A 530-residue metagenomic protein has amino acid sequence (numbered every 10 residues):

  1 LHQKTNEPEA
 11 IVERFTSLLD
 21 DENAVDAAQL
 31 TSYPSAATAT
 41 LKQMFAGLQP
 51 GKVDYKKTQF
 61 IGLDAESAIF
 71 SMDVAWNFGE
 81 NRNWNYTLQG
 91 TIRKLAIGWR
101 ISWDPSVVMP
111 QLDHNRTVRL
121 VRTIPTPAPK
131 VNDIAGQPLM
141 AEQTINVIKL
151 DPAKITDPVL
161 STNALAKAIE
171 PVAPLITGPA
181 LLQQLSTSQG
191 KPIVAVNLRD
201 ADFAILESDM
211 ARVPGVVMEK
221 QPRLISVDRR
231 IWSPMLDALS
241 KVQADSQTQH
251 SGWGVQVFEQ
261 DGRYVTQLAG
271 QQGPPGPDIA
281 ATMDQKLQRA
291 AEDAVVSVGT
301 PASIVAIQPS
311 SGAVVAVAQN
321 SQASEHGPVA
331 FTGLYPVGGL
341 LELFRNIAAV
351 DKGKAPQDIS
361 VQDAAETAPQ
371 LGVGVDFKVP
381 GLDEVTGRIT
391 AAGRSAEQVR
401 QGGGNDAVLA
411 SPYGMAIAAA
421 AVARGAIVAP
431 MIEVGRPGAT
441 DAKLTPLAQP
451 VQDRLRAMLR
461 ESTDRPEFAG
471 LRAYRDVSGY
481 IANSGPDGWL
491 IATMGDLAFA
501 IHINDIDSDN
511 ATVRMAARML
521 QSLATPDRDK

Functional and structural regions predicted by a protein language model:
L1-S17: Short, low-complexity N-terminal intrinsically disordered segments enriched in polar/charged residues
T5-P8, A65-S67, N85, V121-P125 (+14 more regions): Solvent-exposed, acidic/flexible segments
N6, A10, A24-S71: Short solvent-exposed beta->alpha transition segments
F70-G79, G479-N483: Short beta-strand segments that buttress and anchor functional surface loops
S71-D73, R100-D104, R119-P125, P129 (+3 more regions): Small/polar-residue-rich segments within soluble enzyme cores
N81-V121: Short beta-strand edge/turn micro-motifs at domain boundaries
V108-P125, M140-L150, I155-V159, D245-Q247 (+3 more regions): Short pre-catalytic segments that frame enzyme active sites
T266, T300-L334, G338, F344-D507 (+2 more regions): Beta-lactam-recognizing serine transpeptidase/beta-lactamase-like catalytic domain environment
